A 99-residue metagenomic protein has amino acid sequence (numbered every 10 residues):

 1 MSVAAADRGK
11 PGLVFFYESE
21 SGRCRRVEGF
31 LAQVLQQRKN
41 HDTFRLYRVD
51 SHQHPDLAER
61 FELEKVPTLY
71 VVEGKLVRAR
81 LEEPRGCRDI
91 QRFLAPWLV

Functional and structural regions predicted by a protein language model:
S2-Q37: Local sequence-structure signature of Cys/Sec-based thiol-disulfide redox active-site neighborhoods
V3, P55-A58: Short hydrophobic/charged patches on amphipathic alpha-helices used for structural packing and interfaces
R8-P11, T43, V66: A structure-centric signal for secondary-structure junctions around beta-strands
F16-E18, N40-D56, P84: Thiol-based oxidoreductase modules, predominantly thioredoxin-like and allied folds used for disulfide exchange
Q36-N40, V99: Secondary-structure boundary motif
F61-Y70: Structural micro-motif
Y70-V99: Non-catalytic, surface beta->alpha helical segment in thiol-disulfide oxidoreductase systems
